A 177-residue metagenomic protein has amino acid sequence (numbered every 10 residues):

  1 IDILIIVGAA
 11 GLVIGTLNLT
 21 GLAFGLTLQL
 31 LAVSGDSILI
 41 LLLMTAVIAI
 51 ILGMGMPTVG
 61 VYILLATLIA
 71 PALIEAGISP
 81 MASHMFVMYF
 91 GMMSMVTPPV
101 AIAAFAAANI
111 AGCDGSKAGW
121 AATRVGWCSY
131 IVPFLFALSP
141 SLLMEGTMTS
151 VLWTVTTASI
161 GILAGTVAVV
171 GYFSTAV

Functional and structural regions predicted by a protein language model:
I1-L22, I38, L42-I51, G55 (+1 more regions): Core transmembrane alpha-helical segments of multi-pass membrane transporters/permeases
V13, V47, M93, I131-F134 (+1 more regions): Hydrophobic residues within the alpha-helical transmembrane core of Major Facilitator Superfamily
L17-V33, P140-S150: Membrane-interface helix termini and inter-helical loops of multi-pass transporters
I38-L52, G77-M93, K117-C128: Alpha-helical transmembrane segments of multi-pass membrane proteins
I51, G55-M56, A72-E75, M92-P99 (+2 more regions): Hydrophobic transmembrane alpha-helical segments of multi-pass transport and channel proteins
T58-M93, V100-K117: Hydrophobic transmembrane alpha-helices that form the pore/transport pathway of multi-pass ion and small-solute
F86-Y89, G115-S129, F136-I160: Transmembrane helix-loop boundary segments of multi-pass membrane transporters
G161-V177: C-terminal accessory/binding modules appended to enzymatic or scaffolding proteins
